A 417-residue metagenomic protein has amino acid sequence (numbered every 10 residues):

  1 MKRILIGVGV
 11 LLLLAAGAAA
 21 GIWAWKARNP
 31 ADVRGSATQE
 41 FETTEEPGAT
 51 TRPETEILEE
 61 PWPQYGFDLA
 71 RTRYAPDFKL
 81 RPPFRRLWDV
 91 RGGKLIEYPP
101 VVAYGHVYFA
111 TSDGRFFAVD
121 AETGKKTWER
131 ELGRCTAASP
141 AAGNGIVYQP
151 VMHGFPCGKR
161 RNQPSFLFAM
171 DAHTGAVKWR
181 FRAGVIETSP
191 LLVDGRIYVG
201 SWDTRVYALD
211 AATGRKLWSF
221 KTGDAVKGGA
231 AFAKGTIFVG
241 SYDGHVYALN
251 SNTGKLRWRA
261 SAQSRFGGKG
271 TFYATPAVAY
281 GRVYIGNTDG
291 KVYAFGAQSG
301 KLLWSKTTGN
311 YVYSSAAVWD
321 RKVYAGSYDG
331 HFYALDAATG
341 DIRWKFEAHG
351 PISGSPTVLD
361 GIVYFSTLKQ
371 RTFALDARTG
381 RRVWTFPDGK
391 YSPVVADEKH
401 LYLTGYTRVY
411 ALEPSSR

Functional and structural regions predicted by a protein language model:
M1-L14: N-terminal Sec-pathway targeting helices
L14-A24: Hydrophobic alpha-helical membrane-insertion segments, chiefly the h-region of N-terminal signal peptides
W25-T51: Ser/Thr/Pro/Gly-rich low-complexity linker/stalk segments immediately outside membranes or between
G48-R86: Blade/loop signatures of beta-propeller domains
W88-V101, E129-N144, Q149-F166, V177-V193 (+11 more regions): Extracytoplasmic beta-rich repeat domains
D120-G124, D171-T174, D210-G214, N250-G254 (+4 more regions): Short loop/turn segments that connect beta-strands within beta-propeller blades
